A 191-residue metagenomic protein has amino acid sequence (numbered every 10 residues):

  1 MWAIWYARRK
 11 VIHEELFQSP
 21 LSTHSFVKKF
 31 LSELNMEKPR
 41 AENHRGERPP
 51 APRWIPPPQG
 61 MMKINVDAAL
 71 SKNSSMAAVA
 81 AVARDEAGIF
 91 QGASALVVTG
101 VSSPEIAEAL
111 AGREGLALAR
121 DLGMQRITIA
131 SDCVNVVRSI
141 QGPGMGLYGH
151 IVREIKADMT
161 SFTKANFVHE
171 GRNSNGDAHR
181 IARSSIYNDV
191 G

Functional and structural regions predicted by a protein language model:
M1-G191: Primary recognition of RNase H-like, Mg2+-dependent phosphodiesterase/nuclease domains
